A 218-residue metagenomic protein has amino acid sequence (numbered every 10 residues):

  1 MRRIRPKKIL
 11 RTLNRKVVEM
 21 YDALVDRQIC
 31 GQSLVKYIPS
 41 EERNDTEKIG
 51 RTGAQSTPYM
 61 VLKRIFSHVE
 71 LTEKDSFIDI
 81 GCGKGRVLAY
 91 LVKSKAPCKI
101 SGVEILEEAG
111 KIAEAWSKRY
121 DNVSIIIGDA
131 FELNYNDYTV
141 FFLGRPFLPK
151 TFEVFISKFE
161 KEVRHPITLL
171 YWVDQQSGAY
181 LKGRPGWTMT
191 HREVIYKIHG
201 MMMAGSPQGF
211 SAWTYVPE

Functional and structural regions predicted by a protein language model:
M1-T72: S-adenosyl-L-methionine
K74-G83: Conserved class I S-adenosyl-L-methionine
G85-A89: Glycine-rich SAM-binding Motif I of class I
K93-K99: Conserved S-adenosyl-L-methionine
L106: Conserved SAM/SAH-binding beta-strand->alpha-helix loop
A113: Conserved SAM-binding loop
Y120-D129: Conserved SAM-binding strand-loop segment of SAM-dependent methyltransferases
K150-F210: C-terminal substrate-binding/active-site "lid" region of AdoMet-derived donor-dependent transferases
